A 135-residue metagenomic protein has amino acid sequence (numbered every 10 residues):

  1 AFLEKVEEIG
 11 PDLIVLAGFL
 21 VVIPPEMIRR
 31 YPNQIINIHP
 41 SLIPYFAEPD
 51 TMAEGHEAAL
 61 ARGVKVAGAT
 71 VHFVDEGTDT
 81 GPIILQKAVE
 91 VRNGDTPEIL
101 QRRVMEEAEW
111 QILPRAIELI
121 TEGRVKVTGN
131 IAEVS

Functional and structural regions predicted by a protein language model:
A1-S135: One-carbon transfer enzymes
